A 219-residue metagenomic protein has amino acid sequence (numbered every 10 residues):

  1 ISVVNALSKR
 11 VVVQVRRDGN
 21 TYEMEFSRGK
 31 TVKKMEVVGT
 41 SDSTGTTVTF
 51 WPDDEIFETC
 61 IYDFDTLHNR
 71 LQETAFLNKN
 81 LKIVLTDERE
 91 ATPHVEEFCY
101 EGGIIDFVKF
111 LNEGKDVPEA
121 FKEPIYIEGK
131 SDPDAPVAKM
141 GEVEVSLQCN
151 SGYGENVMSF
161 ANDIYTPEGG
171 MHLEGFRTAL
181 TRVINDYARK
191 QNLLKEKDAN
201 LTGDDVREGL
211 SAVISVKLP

Functional and structural regions predicted by a protein language model:
I1-F110: GHKL-type ATPase core
D65, Q72-T74, N80, V84-P219: GHKL/Histidine-kinase-like ATPase module
